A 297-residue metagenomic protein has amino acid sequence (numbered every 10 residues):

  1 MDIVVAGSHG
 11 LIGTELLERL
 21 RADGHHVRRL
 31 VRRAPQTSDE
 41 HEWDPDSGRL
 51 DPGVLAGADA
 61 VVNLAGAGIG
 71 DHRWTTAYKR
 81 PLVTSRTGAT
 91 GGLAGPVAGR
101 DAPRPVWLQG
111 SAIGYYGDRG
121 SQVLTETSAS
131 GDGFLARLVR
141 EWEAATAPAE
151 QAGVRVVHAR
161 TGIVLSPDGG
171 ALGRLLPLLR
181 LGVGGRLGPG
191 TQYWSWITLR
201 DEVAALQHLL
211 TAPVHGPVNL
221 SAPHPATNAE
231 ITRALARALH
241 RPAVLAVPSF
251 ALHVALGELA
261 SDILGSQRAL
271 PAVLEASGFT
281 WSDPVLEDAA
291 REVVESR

Functional and structural regions predicted by a protein language model:
I3-D23: N-terminal Rossmann NAD(P)H-binding glycine-rich loop of SDR-like oxidoreductase domains
P35, D39-A89: NAD(P)H-binding glycine-rich loop region in Rossmannoid oxidoreductase-like domains and their noncatalytic homologs
P81, G91-G133: Conserved Rossmann-fold NAD(P)-dependent oxidoreductase catalytic core, especially the SDR/UDP-sugar
S111-A112, A144-P167: Conserved beta-loop-beta element that borders a ligand/cofactor-binding pocket
R140, A152-V154, L165-R174, H208-V218: Glycine/proline-rich active-site loop of Rossmann-fold NAD(P)-dependent oxidoreductases
L176-G184, Q192-P225: Alpha-helical substrate-binding/gating segment
A205, T211-E258, R291-R297: Mid/C-terminal beta-alpha module of Rossmann-like enzyme folds, strongest in SDR-family dehydrogenases/epimerases
S261-R297: C-terminal amphipathic/interface module of NAD(P)-dependent oxidoreductases and related NAD-binding regulators
